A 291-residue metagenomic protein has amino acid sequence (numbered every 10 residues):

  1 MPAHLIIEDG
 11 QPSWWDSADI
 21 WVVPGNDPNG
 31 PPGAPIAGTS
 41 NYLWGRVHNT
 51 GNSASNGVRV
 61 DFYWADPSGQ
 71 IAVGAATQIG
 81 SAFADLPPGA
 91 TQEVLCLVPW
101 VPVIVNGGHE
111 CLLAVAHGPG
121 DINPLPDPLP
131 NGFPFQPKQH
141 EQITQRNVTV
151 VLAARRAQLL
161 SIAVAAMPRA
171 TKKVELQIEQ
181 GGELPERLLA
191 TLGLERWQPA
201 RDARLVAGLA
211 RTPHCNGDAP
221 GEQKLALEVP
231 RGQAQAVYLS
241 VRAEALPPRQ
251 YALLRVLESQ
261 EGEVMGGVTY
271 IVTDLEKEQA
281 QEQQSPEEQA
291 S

Functional and structural regions predicted by a protein language model:
M1-S291: Extracellular/luminal regions of secreted and cell-surface proteins that mediate adhesion/ECM remodeling
